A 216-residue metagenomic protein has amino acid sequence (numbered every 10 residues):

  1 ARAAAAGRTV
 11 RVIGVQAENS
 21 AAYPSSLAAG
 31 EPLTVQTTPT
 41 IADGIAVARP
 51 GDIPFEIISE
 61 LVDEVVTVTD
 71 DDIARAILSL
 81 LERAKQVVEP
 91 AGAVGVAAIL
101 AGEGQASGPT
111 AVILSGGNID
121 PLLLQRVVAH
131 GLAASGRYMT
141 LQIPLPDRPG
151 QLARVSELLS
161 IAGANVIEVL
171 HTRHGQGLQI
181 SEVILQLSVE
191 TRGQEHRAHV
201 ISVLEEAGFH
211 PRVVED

Functional and structural regions predicted by a protein language model:
A1-E60, A97-P146, S156: Glycine-rich phosphate/pyrophosphate-binding loop at beta-loop-alpha junctions
G14-Q16, T67-T69, V88-E89, I167-H174 (+1 more regions): Beta-strand->loop->alpha-helix junctions that form or flank phosphate-binding loops in nucleotide-handling enzymes
V15, A46, P50, V65-D72 (+5 more regions): Catalytic cores of large soluble enzymes that bind and process phosphate-bearing ligands
A28-A29, E82-R83, E182-L185: Short low-complexity, flexible loop/linker segments enriched in glycine and/or proline with clustered acidic
G51-G108: Active-site-adjacent helical/loop segments in soluble small-molecule enzymes
P121-D216: A conserved regulatory-domain signal marking ACT and ACT-like small-molecule sensing domains and adjacent regulatory
